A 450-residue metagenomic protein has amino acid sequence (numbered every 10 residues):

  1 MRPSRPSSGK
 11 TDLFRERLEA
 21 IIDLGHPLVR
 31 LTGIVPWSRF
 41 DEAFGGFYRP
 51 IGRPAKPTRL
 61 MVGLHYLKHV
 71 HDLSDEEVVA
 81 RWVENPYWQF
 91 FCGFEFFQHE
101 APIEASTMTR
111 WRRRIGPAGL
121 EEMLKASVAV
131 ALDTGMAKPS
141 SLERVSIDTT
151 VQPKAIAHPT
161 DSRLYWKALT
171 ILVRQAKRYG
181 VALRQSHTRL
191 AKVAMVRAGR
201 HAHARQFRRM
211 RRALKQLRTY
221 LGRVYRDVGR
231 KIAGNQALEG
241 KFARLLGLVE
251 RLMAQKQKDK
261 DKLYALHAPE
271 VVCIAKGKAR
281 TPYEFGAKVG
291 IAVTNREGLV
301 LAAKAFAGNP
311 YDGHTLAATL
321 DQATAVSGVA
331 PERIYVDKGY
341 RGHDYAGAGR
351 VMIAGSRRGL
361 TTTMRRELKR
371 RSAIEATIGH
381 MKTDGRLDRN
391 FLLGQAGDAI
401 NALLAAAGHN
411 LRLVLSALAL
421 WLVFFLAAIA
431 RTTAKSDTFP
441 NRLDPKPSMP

Functional and structural regions predicted by a protein language model:
M1-D41, V414-P450: Charged, often Cys/His-bearing segments associated with DNA-binding zinc-finger transcription factors
R2-P3, E42-P139: Basic, low-complexity intrinsically disordered segments
A20, P36, G52-R59, V70 (+10 more regions): Secondary-structure capping and boundary motifs in well-ordered enzyme cores
H26, V62-L64, V78-V79, E104-M108 (+7 more regions): Short, conserved catalytic/metal-binding motifs centered on acidic residues
E95-E270, Y345: Active-site- or DNA-interface-adjacent structural scaffold in DNA-acting proteins
A265-P282: Flexible, glycine/threonine-enriched loop-and-boundary segments that flank and lead into catalytic domains of large
K278-T324: Electropositive, glycine- and tryptophan-enriched low-complexity nucleic-acid-binding patches
A325-A396, I400: Helix-centered, glycine/charged polyanion-binding patches within enzymatic domains that contact phosphate-containing
